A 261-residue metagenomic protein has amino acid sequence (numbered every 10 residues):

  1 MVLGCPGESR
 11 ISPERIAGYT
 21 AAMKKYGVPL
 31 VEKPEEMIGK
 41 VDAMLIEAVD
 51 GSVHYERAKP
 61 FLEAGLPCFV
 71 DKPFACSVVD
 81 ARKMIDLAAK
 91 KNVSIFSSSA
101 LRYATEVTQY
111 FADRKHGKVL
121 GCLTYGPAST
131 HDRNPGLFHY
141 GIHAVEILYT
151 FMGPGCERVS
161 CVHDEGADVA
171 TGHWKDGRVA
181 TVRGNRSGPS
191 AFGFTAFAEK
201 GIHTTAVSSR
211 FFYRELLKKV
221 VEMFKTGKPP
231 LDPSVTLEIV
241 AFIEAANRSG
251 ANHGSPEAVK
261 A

Functional and structural regions predicted by a protein language model:
M1-A64, D86-K91, N252, V259: N-terminal glycine-/serine-/threonine-rich beta1-alpha1-beta2 phosphate-ribose binding loop of Rossmann-like
I16, V107, A144-V145, Y213 (+2 more regions): A general structural signal for well-ordered alpha-helical segments in protein cores
E32, V70, S97-S99, S160-H163: Short loop/edge segments at beta-strand edges and connector loops that shape dinucleotide/nucleotide cofactor-binding
E36, V41-A48, M223-A261: C-terminal helix-rich "cap/oligomerization" subdomain common to oxidoreductases
R57, M84, Y110, A245-A246: Aromatic/hydrophobic pocket-lining residues that form π-stacking "cages" and hydrophobic walls in ligand
F69, F74-N134: A contiguous active-site-proximal alpha/beta segment in oxidoreductase catalytic domains
C122-S190, S234-A241: Rossmann-like dinucleotide-binding domain that binds NAD(P)(H)
G188-K228: Interdomain hinge/lid region at the active-site interface of Rossmann-like NAD(P)-dependent oxidoreductases
